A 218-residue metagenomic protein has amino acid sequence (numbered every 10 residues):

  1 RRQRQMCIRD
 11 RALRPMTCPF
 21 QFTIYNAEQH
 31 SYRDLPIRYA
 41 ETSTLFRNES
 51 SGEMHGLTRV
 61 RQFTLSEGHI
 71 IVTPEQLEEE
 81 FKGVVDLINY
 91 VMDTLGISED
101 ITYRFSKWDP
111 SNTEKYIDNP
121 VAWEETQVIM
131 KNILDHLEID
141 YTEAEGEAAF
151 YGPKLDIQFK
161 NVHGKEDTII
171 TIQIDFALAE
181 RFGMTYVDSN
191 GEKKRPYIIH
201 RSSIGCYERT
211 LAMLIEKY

Functional and structural regions predicted by a protein language model:
R1, D93-T168, I172: Metal-assisted phosphate- and nucleotidyl-transfer catalytic regions
R2-I8: Short, small-residue-biased leader/transition segments that mark boundaries at the very start of proteins
R14, C18, L35-R38, R61 (+6 more regions): Active-site-proximal structural scaffolding
F20, Y25-E28, I37, E41 (+3 more regions): A translation/RNA-centric and nucleic-acid-associated enzymatic feature enriched in Class II aminoacyl-tRNA synthetases
S43-E75, I101-K107, F182-Y197: Residues forming anionic-ligand binding surfaces in small-molecule and nucleic-acid pockets of primarily soluble enzymes
F46-T58, F81-E99, T126-M130, L134 (+1 more regions): Structured alpha-helical segments in the cores of large, soluble enzyme domains
R59-P120: Conserved alpha/beta enzyme-core scaffolds, especially Rossmann-like or related mixed alpha/beta domains that build
